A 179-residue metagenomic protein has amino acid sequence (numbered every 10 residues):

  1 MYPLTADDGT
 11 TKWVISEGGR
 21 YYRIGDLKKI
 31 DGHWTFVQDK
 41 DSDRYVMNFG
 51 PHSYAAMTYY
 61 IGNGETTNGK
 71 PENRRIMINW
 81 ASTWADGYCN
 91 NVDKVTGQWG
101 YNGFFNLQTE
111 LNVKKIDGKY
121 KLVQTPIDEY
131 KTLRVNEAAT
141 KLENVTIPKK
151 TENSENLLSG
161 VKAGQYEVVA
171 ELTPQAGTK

Functional and structural regions predicted by a protein language model:
M1-D7, A56-T67: Beta-propeller blade termini
M1-S42: Internal metal/ion-chelating core segments
Y21, K29-D31, K40-D43, M47-Y54 (+1 more regions): Beta-rich accessory regions
